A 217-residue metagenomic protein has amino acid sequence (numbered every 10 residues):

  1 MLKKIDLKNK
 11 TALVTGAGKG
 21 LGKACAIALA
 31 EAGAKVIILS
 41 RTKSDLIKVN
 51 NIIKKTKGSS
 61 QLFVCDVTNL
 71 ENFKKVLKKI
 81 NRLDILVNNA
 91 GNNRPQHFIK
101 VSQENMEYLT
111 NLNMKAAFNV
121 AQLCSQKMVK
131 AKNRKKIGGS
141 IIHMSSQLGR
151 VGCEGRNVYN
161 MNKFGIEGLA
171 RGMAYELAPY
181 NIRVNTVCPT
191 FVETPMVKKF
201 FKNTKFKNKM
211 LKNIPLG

Functional and structural regions predicted by a protein language model:
L2, V101, G152-N160, G172: Active-site loop-to-helix junction immediately N-terminal to the catalytic Tyr of the SDR YXXXK motif in Rossmann-fold
T11, G18-G20: Conserved glycine-rich cofactor-binding loop
A34-K48: Conserved glycine-rich Rossmann-like NAD(P)H-binding loop of the short-chain dehydrogenase/reductase
H97-F98, S102-T110, M210: Substrate-binding pocket helix/loop in short-chain dehydrogenase/reductase
A121, N162, A170: Active-site helix of classical SDR
Q126, Y175-P179: Alpha-helical segment proximal to the catalytic Tyr-Lys
S146: Residue(s) in the substrate-gating loop at a strand-loop-helix junction that position the organic substrate next
